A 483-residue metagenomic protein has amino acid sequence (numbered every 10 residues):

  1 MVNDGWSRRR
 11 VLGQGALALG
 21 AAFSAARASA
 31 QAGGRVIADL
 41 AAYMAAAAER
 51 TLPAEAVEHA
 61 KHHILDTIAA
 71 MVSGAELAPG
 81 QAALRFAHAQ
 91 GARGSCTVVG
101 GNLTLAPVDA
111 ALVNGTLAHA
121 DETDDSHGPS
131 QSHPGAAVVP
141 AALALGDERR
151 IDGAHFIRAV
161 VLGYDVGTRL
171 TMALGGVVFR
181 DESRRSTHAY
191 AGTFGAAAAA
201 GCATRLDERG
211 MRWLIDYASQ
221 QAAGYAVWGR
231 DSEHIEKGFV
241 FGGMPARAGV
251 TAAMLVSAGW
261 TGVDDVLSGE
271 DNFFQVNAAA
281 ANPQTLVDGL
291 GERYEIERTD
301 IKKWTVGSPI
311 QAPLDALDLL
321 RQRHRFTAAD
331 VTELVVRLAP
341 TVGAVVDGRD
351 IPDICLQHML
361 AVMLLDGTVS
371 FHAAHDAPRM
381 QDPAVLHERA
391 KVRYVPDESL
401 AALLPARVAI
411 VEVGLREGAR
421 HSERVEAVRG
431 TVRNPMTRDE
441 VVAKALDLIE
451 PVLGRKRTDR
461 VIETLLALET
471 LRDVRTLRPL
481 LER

Functional and structural regions predicted by a protein language model:
V2-Q131, G229-A248, M254-R483: Terminal-appendage/accessory-domain detector
A38, A42, D66, P140 (+6 more regions): Generic structural signal for well-ordered, non-membrane alpha-helices
I64-A70, A142, A191-C202, L360: Hydrophobic mid-domain F-helix/FG-region of cytochrome P450s
G74, A142-R149, A197-T204, A252-V256 (+2 more regions): Well-ordered alpha-helical scaffold segments within catalytic/enzyme domains
A118, A137-V139, A144, Q220-G224 (+2 more regions): Short connector loops/turns at beta-strand edges and beta->alpha or beta->beta junctions
D125-T168: Hydrophobic alpha-helical hairpins/lids featuring a short glycine-rich hinge
G135-L143, Y190-A199, A246-T251, A312: Well-ordered alpha-helical segments within folded domains of soluble proteins
R150, A154-P245: Glycine-rich, mobile lid/loop segments that gate access to catalytic sites or pores
